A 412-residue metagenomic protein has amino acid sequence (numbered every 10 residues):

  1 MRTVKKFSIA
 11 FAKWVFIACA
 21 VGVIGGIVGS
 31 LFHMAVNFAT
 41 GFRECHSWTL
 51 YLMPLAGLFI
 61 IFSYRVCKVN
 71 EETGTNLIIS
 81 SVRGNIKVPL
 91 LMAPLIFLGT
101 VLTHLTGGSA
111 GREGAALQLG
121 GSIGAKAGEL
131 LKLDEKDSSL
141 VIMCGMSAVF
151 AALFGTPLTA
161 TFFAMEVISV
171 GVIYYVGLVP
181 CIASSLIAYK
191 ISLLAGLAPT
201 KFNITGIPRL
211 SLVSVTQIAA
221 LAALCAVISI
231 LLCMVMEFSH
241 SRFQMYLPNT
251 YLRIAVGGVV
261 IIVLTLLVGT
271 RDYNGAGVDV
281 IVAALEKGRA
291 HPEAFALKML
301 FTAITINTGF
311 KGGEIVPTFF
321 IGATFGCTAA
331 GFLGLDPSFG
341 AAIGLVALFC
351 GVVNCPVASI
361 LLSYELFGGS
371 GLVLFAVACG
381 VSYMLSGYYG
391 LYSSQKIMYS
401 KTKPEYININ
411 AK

Functional and structural regions predicted by a protein language model:
M1-K412: Alpha-helical transmembrane segments and immediately membrane-proximal extracytoplasmic
